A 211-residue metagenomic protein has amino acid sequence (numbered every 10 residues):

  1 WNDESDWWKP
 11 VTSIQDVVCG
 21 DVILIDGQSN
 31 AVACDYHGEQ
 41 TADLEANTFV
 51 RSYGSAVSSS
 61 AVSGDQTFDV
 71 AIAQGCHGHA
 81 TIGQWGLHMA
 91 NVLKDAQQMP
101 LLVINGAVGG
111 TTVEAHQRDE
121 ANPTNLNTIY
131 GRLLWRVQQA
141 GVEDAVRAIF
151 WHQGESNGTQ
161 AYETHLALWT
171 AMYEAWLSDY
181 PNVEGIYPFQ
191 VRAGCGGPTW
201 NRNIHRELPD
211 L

Functional and structural regions predicted by a protein language model:
W1-L211: Cell-envelope and extracellular/periplasmic
